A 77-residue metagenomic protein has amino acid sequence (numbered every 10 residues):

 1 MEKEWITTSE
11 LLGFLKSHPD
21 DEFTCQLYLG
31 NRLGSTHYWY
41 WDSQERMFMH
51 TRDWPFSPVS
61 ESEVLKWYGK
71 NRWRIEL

Functional and structural regions predicted by a protein language model:
M1-E4, R74-L77: Short intrinsically disordered terminal tails
E2-K16: Mixed-charge, Lys/Arg-rich low-complexity intrinsically disordered regions
T8-E10, Y38, D53, L77: Serine/threonine-rich, low-complexity intrinsically disordered segments
F23-K70: Acidic, low-complexity, intrinsically disordered interaction modules
